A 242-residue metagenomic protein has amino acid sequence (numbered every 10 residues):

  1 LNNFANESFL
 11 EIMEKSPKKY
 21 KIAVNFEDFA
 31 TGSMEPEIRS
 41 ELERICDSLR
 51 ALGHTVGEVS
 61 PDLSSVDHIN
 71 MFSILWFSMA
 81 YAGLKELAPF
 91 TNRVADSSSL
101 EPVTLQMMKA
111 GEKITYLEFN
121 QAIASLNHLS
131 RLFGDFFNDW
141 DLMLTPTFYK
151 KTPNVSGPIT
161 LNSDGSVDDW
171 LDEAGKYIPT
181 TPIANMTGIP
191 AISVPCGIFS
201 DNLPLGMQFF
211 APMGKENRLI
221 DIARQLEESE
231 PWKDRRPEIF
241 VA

Functional and structural regions predicted by a protein language model:
L1, P153-I178: Short, surface-exposed loop/helix-turn segments at secondary-structure junctions that function as lids/hinges flanking
L1-I45, D221, E230-A242: A short helix-breaking turn/cap at a secondary-structure junction
S8, M34-P61, K85-A95, F119 (+1 more regions): Acyltransferase
E11-F26, L75-G134, P146-K151, V155 (+1 more regions): Short helix-loop capping/hinge segments that flank enzyme active sites or metal/cofactor-binding pockets
S48, P182-N185, D201: Hydrophobic/aromatic ligand-binding patch that stacks against planar heteroaromatic rings of cofactors or nucleotides
G134, L171-P195: Small-aliphatic-rich amphipathic alpha-helix that forms the alpha element of a beta-alpha
L203-P212, L219-I220: Short, well-ordered beta-strand elements
